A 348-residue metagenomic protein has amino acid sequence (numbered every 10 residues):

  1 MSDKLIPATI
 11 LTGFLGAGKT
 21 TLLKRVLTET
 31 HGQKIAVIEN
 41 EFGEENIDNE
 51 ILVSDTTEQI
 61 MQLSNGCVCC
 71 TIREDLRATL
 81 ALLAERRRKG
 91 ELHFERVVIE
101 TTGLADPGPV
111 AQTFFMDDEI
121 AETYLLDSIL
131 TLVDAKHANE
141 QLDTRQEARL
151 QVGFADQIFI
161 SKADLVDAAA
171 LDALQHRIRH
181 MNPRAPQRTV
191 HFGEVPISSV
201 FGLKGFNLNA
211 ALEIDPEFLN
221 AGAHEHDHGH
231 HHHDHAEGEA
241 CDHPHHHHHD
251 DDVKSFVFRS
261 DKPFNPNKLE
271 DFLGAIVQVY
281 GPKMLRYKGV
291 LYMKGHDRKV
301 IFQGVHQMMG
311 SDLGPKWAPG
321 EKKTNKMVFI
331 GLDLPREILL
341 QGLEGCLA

Functional and structural regions predicted by a protein language model:
S2, L150, Q157, V166-N325 (+1 more regions): C-terminal accessory "lid"/substrate-recognition subdomains
S2-Q141: Nucleotide-state-sensitive switch-loop elements of NTP-binding domains
A36-I38, H93-V98, Y124-V133, V152-D164 (+1 more regions): Conserved beta-strand/loop subsegment of P-loop NTPase cores
E39, T71-I72, I99, K162 (+3 more regions): Small/polar loops that bind or transfer phosphate-bearing groups
S64, V98, K162, V257 (+1 more regions): Conserved short-loop catalytic and cofactor-binding motifs
K89, A121, E147-L150, H248: Structural motif
P109-E119, A135-A148, V152, I160 (+1 more regions): Non-catalytic interfacial helical region
